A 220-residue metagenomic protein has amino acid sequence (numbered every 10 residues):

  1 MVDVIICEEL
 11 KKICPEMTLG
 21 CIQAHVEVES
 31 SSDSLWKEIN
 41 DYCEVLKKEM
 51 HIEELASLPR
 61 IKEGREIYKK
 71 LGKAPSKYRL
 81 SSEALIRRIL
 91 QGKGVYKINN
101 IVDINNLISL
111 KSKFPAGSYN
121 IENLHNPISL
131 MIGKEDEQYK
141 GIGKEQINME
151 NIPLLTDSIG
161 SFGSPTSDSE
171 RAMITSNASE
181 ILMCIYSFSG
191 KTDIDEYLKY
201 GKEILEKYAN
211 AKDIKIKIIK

Functional and structural regions predicted by a protein language model:
M1-K220: Charge-biased, low-complexity intrinsically disordered regions
